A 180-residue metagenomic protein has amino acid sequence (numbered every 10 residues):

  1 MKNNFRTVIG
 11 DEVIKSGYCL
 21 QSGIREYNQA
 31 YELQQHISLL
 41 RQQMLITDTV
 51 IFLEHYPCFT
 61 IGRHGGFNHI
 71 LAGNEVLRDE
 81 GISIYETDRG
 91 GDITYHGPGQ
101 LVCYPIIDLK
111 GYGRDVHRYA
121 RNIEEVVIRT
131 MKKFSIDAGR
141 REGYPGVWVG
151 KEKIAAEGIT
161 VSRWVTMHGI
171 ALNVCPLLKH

Functional and structural regions predicted by a protein language model:
M1-V149, K153-I154: N-terminal lobe of the biotin/lipoate ligase/transferase fold
N68-G73, I154-K179: Short, conserved beta-strand/beta-arch hydrophobic-aromatic motifs that form part of recognition grooves or interface
G81-D92, H168-H180: Hydrophobic transmembrane alpha-helix bundles
